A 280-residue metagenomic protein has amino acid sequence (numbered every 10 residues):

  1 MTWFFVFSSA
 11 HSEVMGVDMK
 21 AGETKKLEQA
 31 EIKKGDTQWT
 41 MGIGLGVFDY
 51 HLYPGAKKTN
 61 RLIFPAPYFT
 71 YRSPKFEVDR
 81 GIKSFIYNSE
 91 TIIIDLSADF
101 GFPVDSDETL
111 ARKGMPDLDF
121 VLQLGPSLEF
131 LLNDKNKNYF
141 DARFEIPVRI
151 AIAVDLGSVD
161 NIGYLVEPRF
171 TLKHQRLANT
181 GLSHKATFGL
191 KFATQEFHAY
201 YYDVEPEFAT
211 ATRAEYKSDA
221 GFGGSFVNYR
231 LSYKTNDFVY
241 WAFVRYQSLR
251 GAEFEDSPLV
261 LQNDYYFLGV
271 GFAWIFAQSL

Functional and structural regions predicted by a protein language model:
M1-T37, Q278-L280: Cleavable N-terminal export/targeting peptides
L27-W39, P54-G55, P74-I93, N133-A142 (+4 more regions): Short loop/turn motifs that connect adjacent beta-strands in outer-membrane beta-barrel proteins
W39, T59-P65, E90-I92, L118-L124 (+5 more regions): Residues that define the transmembrane beta-barrel architecture of outer-membrane proteins
L45-D49, P65-Y71, V78-Y87, L124-L132 (+6 more regions): Residues on the lipid-exposed face of transmembrane beta-strands in outer-membrane beta-barrel proteins
F48-P54, G101-D107, L131-K135, R149-G157 (+4 more regions): Sequence/structural signature of outer-membrane beta-barrel proteins
H51-Y53, K83, L110-M115, A151-V159 (+2 more regions): Extracellular loop and loop/strand-boundary signature of outer-membrane beta-barrel proteins
S158-V239, S248-R250: Outer-membrane beta-barrel transmembrane domain signature
V227-L280: Predominantly the C-terminal beta-signal and adjacent terminal strand-loop region of outer-membrane beta-barrel
